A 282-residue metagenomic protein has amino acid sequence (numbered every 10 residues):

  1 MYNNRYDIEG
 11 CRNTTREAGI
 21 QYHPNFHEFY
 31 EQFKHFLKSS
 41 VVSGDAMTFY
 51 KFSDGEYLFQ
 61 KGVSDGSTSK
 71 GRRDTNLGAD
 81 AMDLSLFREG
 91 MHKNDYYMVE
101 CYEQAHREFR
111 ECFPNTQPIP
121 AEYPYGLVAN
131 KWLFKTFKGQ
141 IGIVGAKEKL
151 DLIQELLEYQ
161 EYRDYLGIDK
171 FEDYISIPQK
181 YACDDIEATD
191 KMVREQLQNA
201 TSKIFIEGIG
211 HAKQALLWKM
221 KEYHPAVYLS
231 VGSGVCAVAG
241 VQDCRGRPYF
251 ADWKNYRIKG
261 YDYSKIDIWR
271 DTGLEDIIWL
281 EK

Functional and structural regions predicted by a protein language model:
M1-I168: Electropositive, gly/pro-rich neighborhoods at or near active sites that engage anionic ligands
E31-F36, M82-S85, D185-L197, K213: A short, acidic, amphipathic alpha-helical segment used as a generic capping/interface helix at domain edges
F49, I143, F171-S176, Y228: Conserved beta-strand scaffold positions in the cores of enzyme catalytic domains, especially in NTP/NDP-utilizing
D54-L58, Y102-A105, E148-K149, H211-K213 (+3 more regions): Short, solvent-exposed loop/turn segments at secondary-structure junctions
Q140, K203-I204: Structural motif
G145, G208-I209: Small/polar loops that bind or transfer phosphate-bearing groups
K147-A200: Conserved nucleotide-cofactor-binding alpha/beta core module
A212-K282: C-terminal functional extensions of proteins
